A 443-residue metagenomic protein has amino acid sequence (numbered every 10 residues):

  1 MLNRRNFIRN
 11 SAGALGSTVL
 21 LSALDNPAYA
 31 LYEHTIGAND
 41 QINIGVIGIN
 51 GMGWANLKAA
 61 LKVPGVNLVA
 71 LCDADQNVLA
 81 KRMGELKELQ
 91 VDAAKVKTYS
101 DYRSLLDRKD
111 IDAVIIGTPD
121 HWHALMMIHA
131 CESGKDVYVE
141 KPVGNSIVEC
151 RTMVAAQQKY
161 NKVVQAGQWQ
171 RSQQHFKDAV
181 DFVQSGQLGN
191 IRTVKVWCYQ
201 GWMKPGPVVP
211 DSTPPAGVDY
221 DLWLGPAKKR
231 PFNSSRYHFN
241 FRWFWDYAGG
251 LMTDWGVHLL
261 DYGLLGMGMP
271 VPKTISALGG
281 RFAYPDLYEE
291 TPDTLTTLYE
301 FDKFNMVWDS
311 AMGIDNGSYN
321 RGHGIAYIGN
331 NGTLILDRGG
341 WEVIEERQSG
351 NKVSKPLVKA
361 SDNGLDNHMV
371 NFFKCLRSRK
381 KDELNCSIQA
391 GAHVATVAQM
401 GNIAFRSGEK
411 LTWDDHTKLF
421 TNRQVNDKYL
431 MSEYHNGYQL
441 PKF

Functional and structural regions predicted by a protein language model:
M1-D136, V148-V163: N-terminal glycine-/serine-/threonine-rich beta1-alpha1-beta2 phosphate-ribose binding loop of Rossmann-like
L2, V148, Q174, N385-C386: Residue-level signal for the nucleotide or nucleotide-sugar donor/cofactor binding architecture
A30, K177-D178, N190, K195-W197 (+3 more regions): Contiguous beta-strand/loop segments that form the cofactor/metal-binding neighborhood of enzyme cores
G37-N39, V91-D92, D107-K109, E132 (+6 more regions): Extracellular/periplasmic catalytic domains that process cell-envelope and extracellular macromolecules
L125, N145-V148, T152, G364-N371: Generic alpha-helical secondary structure signal
D136, G144-G217: A contiguous active-site-proximal alpha/beta segment in oxidoreductase catalytic domains
K141: Short basic (Lys/Arg) and small-residue
